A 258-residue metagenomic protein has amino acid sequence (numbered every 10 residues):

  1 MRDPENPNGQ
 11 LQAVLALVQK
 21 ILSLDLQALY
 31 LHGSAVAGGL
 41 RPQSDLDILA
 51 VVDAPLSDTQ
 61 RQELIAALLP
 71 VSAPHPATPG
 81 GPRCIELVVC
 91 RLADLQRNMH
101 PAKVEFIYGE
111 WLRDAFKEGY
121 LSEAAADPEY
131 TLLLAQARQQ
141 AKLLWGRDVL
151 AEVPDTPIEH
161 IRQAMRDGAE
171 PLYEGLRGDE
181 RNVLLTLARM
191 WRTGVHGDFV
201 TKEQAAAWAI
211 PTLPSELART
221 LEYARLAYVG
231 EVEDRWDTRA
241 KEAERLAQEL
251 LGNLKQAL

Functional and structural regions predicted by a protein language model:
M1-Y30, T59-Q62: Helical scaffold of the NTase/Pol beta-like nucleotidyltransferase catalytic core
P7, I161, V183, R239-E242 (+1 more regions): Amphipathic alpha-helix face/heptad-repeat signature
Q10-A13, E63, T186, E242 (+1 more regions): Charged catalytic carboxylate motif
L29-G33, A37-P70, P74, C84-R91: Catalytic metal-binding acidic patch
A66-R177, L184: Conserved NTP/Mg2+-binding pocket subregion across the NTase superfamily
R166-E222: Extended, basic/helix-rich recognition subdomains
D198-L258: Structured mid-to-C-terminal alpha-helical surface segments
